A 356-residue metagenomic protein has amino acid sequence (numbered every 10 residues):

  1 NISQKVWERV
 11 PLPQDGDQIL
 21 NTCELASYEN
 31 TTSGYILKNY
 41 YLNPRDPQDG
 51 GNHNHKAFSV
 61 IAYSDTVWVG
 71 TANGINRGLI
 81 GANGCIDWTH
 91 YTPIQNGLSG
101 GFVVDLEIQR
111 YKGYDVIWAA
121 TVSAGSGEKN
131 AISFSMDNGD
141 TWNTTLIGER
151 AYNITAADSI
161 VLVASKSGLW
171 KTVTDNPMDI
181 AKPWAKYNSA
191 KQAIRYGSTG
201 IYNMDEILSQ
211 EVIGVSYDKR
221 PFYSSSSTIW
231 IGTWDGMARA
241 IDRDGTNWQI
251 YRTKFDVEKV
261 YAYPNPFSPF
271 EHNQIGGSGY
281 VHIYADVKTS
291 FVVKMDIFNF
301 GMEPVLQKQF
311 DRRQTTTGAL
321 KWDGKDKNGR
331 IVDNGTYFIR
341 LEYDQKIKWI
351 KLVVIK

Functional and structural regions predicted by a protein language model:
N1-I2, G78, S135-M136, K171-T174 (+1 more regions): Conserved Ser/Thr-centered positions that define the repeating blades of beta-propeller domains
W7-G51, W88-S99, A185-I207, T253 (+1 more regions): Surface-exposed loop and turn segments in beta-propeller and other repeat-based domains that flank or scaffold
T66-V69, N76, V116-A119, I160-V163 (+3 more regions): Conserved beta-propeller blade signature
G74-N76, S123-G127, G168-W170, F222 (+1 more regions): Short glycine/acidic-enriched loop and turn motifs that connect beta-strands
K254-D296: Glycine-centered coil/turn sites that cap beta-strands in beta-rich domains
G301-V332, Y343-K346: Glycine-centered tight-turn motifs at strand-turn-strand junctions
T336-K356: C-terminal tail/sorting-segment detector
